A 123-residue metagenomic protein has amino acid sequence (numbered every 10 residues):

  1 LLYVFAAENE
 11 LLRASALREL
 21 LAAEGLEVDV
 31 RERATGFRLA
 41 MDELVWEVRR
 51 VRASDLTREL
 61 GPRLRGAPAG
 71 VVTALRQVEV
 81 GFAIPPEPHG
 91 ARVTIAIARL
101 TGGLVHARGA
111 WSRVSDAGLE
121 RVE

Functional and structural regions predicted by a protein language model:
L1, A14-E27, P85-E123: Acidic, proline/glycine-rich low-complexity IDRs
L2-A6: Short Lys/Arg-enriched alpha/beta "domain-start" segment
L12-P85: Short, intrinsically disordered low-complexity segments
